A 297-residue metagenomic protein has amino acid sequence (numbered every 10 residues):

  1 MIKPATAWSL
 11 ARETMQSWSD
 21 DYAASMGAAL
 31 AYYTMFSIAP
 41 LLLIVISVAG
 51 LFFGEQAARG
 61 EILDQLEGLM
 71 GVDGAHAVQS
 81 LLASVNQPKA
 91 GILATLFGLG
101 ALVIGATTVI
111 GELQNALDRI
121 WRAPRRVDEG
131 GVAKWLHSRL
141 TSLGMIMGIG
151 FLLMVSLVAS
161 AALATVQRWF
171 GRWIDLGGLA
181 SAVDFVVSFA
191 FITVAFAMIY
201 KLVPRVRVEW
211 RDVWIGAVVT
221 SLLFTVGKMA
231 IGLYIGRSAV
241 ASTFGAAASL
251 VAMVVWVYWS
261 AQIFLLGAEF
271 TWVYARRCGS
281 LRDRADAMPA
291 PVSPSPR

Functional and structural regions predicted by a protein language model:
M1-R297: Membrane-embedded alpha-helices and immediately adjacent juxtamembrane helical segments in alpha-helical membrane
